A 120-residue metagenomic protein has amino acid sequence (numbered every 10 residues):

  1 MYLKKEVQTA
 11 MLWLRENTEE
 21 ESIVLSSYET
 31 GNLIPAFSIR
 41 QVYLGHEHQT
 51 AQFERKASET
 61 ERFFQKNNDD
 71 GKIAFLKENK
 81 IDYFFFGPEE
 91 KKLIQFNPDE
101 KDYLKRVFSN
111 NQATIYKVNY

Functional and structural regions predicted by a protein language model:
M1-Y120: Extracytoplasmic
